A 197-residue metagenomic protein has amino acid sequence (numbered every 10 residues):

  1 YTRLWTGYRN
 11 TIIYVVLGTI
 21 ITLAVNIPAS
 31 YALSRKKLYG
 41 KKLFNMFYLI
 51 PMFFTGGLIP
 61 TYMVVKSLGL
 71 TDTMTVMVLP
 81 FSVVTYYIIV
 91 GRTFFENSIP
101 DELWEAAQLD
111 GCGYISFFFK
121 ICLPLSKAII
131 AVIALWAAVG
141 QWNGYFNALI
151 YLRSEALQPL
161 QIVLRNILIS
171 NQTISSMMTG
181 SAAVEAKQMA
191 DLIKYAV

Functional and structural regions predicted by a protein language model:
Y1-V197: A hydrophobic, multi-pass inner-membrane permease signature
